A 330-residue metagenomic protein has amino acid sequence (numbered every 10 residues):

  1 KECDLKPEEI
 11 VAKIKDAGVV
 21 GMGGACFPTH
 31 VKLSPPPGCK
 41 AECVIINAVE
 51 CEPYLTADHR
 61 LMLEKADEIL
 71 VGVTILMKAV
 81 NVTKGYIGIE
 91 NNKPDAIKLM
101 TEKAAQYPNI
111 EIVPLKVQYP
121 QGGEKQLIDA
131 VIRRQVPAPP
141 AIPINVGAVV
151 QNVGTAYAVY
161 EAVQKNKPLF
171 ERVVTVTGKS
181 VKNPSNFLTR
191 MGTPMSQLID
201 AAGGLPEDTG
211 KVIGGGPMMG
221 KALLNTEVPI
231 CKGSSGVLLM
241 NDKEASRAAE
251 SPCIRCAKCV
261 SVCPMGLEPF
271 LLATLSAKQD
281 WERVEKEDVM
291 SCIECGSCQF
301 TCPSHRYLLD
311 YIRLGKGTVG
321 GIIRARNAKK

Functional and structural regions predicted by a protein language model:
K1-A130, R255, V289-M290, E294-Q299 (+2 more regions): Iron-sulfur-cluster electron-transfer modules
L5, M22, E64, Q151-G154 (+5 more regions): Short coil/turn linker and secondary-structure boundary residues
K13, A17, G21, L76-V80 (+13 more regions): Change "in soluble alpha/beta enzymes" to "in soluble alpha/beta proteins
I14-C26, P37-E42, N47-I69, V163-P252 (+1 more regions): Conserved mixed alpha/beta catalytic, RNA-binding, or beta-rich assembly cores of soluble enzyme, regulatory
N47, G88-E90, V113-L115, T177-K179 (+6 more regions): Generic beta-strand/beta-sheet core signal
T83-M195, A201-P206, G216: Hydrophobic alpha-helical positions that pack around
K116-Q118, M218, D242-K243, K278: Short, solvent-exposed coil/turn elements at secondary-structure transition points
S234-E250, V260, P264-K330: Ferredoxin-type iron-sulfur electron-transfer modules in oxidoreductases and energy-metabolism complexes
